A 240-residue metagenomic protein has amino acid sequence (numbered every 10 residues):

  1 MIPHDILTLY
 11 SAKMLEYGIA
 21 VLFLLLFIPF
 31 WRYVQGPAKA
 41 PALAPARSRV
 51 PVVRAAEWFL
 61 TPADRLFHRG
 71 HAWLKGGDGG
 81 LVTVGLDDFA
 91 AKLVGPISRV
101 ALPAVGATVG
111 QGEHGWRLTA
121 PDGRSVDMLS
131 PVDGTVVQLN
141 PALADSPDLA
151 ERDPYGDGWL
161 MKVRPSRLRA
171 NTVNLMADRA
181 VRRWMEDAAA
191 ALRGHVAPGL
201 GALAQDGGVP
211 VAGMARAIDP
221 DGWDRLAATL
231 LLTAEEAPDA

Functional and structural regions predicted by a protein language model:
I2-F23, I28-A240: Contiguous, well-folded functional domains in the mature portion of proteins
